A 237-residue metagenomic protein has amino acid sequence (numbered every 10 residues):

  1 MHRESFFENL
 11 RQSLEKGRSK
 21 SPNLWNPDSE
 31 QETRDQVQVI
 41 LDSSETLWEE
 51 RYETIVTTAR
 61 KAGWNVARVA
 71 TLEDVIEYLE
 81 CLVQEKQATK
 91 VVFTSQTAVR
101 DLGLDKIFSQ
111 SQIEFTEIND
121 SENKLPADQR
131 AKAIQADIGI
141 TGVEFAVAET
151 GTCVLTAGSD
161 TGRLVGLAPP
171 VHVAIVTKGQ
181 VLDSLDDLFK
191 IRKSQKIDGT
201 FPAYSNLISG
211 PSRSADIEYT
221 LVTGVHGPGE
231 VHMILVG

Functional and structural regions predicted by a protein language model:
M1-G237: The feature marks the mature, well-folded catalytic cores of soluble enzymes
